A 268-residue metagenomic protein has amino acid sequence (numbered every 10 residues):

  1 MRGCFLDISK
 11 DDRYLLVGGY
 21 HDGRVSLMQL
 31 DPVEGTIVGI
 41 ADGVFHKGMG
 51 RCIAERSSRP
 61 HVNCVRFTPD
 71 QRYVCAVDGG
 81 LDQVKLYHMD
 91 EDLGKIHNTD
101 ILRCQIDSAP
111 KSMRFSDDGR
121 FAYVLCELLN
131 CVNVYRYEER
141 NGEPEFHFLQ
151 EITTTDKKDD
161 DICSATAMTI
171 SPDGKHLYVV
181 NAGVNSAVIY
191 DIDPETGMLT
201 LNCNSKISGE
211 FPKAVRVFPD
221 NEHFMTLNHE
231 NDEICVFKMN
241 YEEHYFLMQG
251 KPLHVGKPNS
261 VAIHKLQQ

Functional and structural regions predicted by a protein language model:
M1-N63: Asp-box/WD-like beta-propeller blade repeats and closely related beta-sheet repeat scaffolds
D11-R13, D70-R72, D118-R120, D173-K175 (+1 more regions): Short coil/turn segments that connect the beta-strands within blades of beta-propeller domains
V17-Y20, T68, A76-G79, S116 (+3 more regions): Conserved beta-strand positions in repeat-built beta-propeller and related beta-rich domains
L27-V38, H88-K95, Y135-E145, Y190-G197 (+1 more regions): Short loop/turn segments immediately following beta-strands, especially the blade-tip and inter-blade linker loops
A41-S57, I101, H147-D160, L253-Q267: Surface-exposed loop and turn segments in beta-propeller and other repeat-based domains that flank or scaffold
C163-T196, N204-H229: Loop/turn-rich, solvent-exposed surfaces of beta-rich toroidal or solenoidal domains
